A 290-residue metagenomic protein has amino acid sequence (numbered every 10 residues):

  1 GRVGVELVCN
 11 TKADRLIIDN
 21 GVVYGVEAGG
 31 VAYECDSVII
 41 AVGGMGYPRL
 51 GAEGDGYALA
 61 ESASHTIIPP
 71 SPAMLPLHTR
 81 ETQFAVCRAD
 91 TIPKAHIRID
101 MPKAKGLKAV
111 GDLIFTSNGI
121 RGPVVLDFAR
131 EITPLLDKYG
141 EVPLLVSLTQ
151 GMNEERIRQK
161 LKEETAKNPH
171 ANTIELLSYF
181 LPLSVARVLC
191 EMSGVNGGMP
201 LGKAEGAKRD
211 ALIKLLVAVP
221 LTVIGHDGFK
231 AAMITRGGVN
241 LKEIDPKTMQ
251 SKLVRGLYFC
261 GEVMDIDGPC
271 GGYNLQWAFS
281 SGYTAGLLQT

Functional and structural regions predicted by a protein language model:
G1-D14, P70: A conserved beta-strand/loop element that lines the FAD pocket in flavoprotein oxidoreductases
V8-C9, R187-D267: A glycine-rich dinucleotide-binding beta-alpha-beta segment and adjacent secondary-structure elements that constitute
A13, V26, A32-A52, A60-E61 (+3 more regions): Short hydrophobic core segments
D14-Y33, V38, P93-A95, I99-P102: Conserved beta-strand-loop-beta-strand element in the redox core of flavoprotein oxidoreductases
R15, M45-P48, G122, I132 (+1 more regions): Glycine-rich nucleotide phosphate-binding loop and flanking beta-alpha elements of Rossmann-like dinucleotide-binding
G44-A63, I266-T290: A conserved FAD-binding loop/helix module that cradles the flavin
H65-S71, H78-K203: An anion/pyrophosphate-binding glycine-rich loop and adjacent beta-alpha core in soluble alpha-beta enzymes
